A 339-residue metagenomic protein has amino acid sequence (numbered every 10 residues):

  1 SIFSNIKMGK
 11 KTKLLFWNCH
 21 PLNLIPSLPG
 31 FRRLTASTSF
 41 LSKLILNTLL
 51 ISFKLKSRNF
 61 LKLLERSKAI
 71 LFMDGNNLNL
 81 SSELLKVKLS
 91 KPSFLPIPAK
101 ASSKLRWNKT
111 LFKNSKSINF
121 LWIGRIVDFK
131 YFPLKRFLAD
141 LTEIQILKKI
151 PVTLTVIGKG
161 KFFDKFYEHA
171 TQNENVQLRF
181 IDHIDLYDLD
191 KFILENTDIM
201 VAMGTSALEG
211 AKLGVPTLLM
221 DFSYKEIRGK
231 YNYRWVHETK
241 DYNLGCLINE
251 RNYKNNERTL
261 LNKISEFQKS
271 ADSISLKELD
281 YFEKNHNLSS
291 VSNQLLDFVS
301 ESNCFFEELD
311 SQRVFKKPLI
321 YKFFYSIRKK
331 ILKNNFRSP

Functional and structural regions predicted by a protein language model:
K7-T48, L71, P92, L219-M220: Active-site proximal beta-strand in glycosyltransferases
P29-L61, F305-P339: Membrane-proximal basic amphipathic "stem/tether" segments
L46-P92, A101-K104: A short, active-site helix/loop in glycosyltransferases that binds the activated sugar's phosphate group
K62, D185-D198, A202, L208 (+1 more regions): Short acidic alpha-helix that forms the nucleotide-activated donor recognition element in Leloir-type transferases
K100-K165: Conserved catalytic-core segment of nucleotide-activated headgroup transferases in glycan assembly
K165-D185: Nucleotide-activated donor-binding/catalytic signature segment of Leloir-type glycosyltransferases, i.e., the conserved
S206-Q268: Catalytic binding pocket for nucleotide-activated donors in carbohydrate/polymer assembly enzymes
E250-L319: A charged, aromatic-enriched C-terminal amphipathic alpha-helix characteristic of glycosyltransferases across folds
